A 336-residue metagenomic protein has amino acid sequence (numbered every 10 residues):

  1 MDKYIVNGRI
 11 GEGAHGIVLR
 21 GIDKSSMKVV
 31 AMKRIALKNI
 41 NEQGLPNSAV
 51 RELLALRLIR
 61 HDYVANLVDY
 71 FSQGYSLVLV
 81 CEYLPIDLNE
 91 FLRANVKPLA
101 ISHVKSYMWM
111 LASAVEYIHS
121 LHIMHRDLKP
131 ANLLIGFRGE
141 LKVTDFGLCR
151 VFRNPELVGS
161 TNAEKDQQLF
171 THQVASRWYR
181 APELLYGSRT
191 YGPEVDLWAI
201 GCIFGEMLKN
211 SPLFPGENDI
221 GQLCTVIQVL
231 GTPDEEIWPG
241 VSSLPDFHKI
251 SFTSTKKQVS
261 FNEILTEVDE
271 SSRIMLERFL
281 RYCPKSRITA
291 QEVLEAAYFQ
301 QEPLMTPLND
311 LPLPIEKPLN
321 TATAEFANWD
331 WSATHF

Functional and structural regions predicted by a protein language model:
I17-K38: Glycine-rich ATP phosphate-binding loop
R34-R60: Conserved N-lobe beta3->alphaC-helix segment of eukaryotic protein kinase catalytic domains
Y70: Activation-segment/catalytic-loop signature of the eukaryotic protein kinase fold
Y75-D87: Conserved short submotifs of the Hanks-type protein kinase catalytic core that shape the nucleotide-binding pocket
Y107-M108: Activation segment signature within eukaryotic-like protein kinase domains
T232-E277: C-terminal lobe substrate-recognition/regulatory segment of protein kinase catalytic domains
L304-F336: C-terminal intrinsically disordered, low-complexity extensions immediately downstream of enzyme catalytic cores
